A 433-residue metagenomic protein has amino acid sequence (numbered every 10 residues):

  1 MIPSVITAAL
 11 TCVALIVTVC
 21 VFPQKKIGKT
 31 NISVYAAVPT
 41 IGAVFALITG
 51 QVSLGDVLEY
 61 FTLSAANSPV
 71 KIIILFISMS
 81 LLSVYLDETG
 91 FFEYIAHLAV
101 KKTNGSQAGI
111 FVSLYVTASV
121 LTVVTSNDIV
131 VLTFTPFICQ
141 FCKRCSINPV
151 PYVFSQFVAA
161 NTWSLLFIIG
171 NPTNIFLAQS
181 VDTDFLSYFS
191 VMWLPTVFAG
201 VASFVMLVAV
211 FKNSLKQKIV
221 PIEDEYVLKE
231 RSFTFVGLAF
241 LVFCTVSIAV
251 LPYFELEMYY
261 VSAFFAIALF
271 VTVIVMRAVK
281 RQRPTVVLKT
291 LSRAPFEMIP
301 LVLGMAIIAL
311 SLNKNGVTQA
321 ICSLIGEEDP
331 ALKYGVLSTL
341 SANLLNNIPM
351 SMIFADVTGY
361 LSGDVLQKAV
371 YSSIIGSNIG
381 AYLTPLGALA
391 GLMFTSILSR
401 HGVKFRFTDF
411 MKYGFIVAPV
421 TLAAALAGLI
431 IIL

Functional and structural regions predicted by a protein language model:
M1, Q140-S232, V365-L366, M393-A427: Membrane-core helix-loop-helix motifs of multi-pass transport proteins
M1-V84, L194-G200, F204-K314, Y413-L433: Hydrophobic transmembrane alpha-helices of multi-pass small-molecule transporters
A8-V17, G55-L58, N104, T133-P149 (+6 more regions): Hydrophobic alpha-helical transmembrane segments
C20-S33, K143-P151, L345-N346: Membrane-helix interface "capping/anchor" motifs
L58-I147, P284, E297-G363: Membrane-embedded alpha-helical segments and adjacent helix-loop junctions characteristic of multi-pass solute
M79-D87, G105-G109, T117-N127, V158-F167 (+4 more regions): Helix-loop-helix module between adjacent transmembrane segments
I95-A96, I129-Q140, V153, L166-V181 (+3 more regions): Re-entrant/interfacial helical elements at transmembrane boundaries that shape and gate the permeation pathway
V116-S119, F137, F154-S164, M192-V197 (+5 more regions): Transmembrane helix-bundle signature of multi-pass membrane transporters/permeases
